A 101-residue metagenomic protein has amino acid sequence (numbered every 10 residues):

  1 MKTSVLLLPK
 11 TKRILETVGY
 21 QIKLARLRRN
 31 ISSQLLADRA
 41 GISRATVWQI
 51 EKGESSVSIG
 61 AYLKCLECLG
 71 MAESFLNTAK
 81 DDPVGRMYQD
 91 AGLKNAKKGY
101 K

Functional and structural regions predicted by a protein language model:
T3-R28: A short, Lys/Arg-rich alpha-helix, primarily the initiator
Y20-L35, A96-K101: Short basic helix-loop element that most often maps to the first helix and adjoining turn of HTH DNA-binding modules
L27, D38, E67: Alpha-helical residues within the helix-turn-helix
N30-W48: Short alpha-helical DNA-recognition segment
E54-L66: Short, basic-rich loop-to-helix N-cap that marks the start of a DNA-contacting helix
L76-K101: Short, charged recognition helix plus adjacent turn of helix-turn-helix-like nucleic-acid-binding domains
